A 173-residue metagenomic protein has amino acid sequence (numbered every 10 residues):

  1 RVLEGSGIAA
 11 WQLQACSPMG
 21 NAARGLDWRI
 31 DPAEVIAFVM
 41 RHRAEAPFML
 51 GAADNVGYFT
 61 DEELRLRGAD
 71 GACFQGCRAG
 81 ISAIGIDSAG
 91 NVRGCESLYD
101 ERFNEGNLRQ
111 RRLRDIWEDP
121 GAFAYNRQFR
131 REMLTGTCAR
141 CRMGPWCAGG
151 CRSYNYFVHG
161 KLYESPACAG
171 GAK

Functional and structural regions predicted by a protein language model:
R1-V92, S97-L108: Radical SAM enzyme [4Fe-4S]-AdoMet core and its adjacent flexible, acidic and glycine-rich loops/tails across
S97-K173: Flexible mid-to-C-terminal extensions adjoining Fe-S/redox cofactors in radical SAM and related proteins
